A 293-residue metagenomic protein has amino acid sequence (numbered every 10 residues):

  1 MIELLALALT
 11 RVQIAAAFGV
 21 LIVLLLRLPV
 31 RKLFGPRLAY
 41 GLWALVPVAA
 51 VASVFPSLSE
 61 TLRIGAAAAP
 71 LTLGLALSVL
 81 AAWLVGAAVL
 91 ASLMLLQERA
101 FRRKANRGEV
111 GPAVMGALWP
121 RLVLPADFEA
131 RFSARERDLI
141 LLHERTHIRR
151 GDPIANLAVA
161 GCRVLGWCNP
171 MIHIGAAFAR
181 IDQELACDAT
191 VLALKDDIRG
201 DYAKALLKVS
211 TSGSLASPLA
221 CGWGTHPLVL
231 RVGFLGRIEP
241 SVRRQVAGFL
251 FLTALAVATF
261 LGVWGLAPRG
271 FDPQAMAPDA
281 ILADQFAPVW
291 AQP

Functional and structural regions predicted by a protein language model:
I2-A267: Membrane-embedded and juxtamembrane structural elements of multi-pass membrane proteins
L255, Q292-P293: N-terminal targeting leader peptides, primarily classical Sec-type signal peptides for secretion
W264-A280: Signal peptide processing junction and immediate N-terminal pro/mature segment of secreted/exported proteins
A275-Q292: Short extracytoplasmic/periplasmic juxtamembrane "stem" segments immediately C-terminal to an N-terminal membrane anchor
